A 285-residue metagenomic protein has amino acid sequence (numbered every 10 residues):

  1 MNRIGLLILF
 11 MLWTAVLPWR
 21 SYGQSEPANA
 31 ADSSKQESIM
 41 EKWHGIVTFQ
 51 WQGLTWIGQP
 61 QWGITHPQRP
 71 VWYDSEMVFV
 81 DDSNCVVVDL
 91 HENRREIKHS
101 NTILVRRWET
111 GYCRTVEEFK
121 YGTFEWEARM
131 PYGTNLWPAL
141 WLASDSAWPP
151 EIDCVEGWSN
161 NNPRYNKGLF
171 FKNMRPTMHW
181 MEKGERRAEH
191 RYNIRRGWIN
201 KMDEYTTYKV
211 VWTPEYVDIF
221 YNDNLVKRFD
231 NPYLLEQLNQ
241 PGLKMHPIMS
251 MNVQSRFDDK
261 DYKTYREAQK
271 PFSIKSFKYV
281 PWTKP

Functional and structural regions predicted by a protein language model:
M1-E26: Bacterial Sec-dependent N-terminal signal peptides
S25-P285: GH16 jelly-roll
